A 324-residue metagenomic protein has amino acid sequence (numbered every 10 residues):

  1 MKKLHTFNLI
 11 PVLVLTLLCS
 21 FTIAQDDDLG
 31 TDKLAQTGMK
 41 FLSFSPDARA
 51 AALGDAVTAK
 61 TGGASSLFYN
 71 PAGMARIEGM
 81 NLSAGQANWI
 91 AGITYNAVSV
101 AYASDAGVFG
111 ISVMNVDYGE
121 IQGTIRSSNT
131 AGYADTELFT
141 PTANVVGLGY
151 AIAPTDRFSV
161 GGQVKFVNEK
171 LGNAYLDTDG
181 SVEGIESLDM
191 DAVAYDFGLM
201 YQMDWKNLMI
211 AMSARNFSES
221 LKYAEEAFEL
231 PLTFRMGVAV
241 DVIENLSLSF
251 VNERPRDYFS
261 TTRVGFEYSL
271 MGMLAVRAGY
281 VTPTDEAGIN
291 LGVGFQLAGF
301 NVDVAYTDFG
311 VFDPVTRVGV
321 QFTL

Functional and structural regions predicted by a protein language model:
M1-Q36: Cleavable N-terminal export/targeting peptides
Q25-L324: Subset of outer-membrane beta-barrel
